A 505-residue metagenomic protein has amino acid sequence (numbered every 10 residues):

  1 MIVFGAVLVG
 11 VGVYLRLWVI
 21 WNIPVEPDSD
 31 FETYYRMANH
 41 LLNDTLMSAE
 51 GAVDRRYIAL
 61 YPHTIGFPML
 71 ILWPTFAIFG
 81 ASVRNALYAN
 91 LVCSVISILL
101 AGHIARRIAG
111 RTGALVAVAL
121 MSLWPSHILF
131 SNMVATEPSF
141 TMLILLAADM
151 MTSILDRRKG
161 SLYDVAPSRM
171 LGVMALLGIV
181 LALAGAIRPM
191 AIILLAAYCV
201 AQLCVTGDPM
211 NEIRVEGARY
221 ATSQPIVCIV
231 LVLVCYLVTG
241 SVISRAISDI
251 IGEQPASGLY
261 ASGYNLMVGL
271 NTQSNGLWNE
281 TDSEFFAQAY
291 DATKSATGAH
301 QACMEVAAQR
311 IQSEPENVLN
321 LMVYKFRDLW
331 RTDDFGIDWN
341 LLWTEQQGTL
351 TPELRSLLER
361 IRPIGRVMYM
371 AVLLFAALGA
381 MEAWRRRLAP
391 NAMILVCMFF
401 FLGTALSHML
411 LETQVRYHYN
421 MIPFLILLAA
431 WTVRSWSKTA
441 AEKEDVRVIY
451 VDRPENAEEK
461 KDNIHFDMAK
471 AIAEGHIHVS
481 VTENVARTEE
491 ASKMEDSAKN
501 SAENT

Functional and structural regions predicted by a protein language model:
M1-L17, A221-V234, M393, T439-A441 (+2 more regions): Start-transfer (signal-anchor) and selected internal transmembrane alpha helices of multi-pass inner/ER membrane
W18-S48, P225-A302: Juxtamembrane membrane-water interface segments immediately following transmembrane helices in multi-pass
I20-E32, N43-M69, W73, A77 (+1 more regions): Membrane-proximal lumenal/periplasmic loop motifs of glycosylation machinery
S29, N85-C93, V116-L146, M151 (+2 more regions): Multi-pass, polyprenyl lipid-linked donor-dependent membrane glycosyltransferases
A81-N85, L321-C397: Membrane-interface anchor segments at the N-terminal boundary of transmembrane helices in multi-pass membrane enzymes
Y88-I108, L146, M150, L374-L378: Transmembrane-helix motifs of polytopic, lipid-linked glycan transferases
A101-L123, T141-M142, Y163-A166, P390-L395: Transmembrane-helix signature of polytopic, membrane-embedded enzymes that assemble or transfer cell-envelope glycans
A109, A147-M174, A184, Q202-R214 (+3 more regions): Membrane-interface transmembrane helices that cradle and orient dolichyl/undecaprenyl
